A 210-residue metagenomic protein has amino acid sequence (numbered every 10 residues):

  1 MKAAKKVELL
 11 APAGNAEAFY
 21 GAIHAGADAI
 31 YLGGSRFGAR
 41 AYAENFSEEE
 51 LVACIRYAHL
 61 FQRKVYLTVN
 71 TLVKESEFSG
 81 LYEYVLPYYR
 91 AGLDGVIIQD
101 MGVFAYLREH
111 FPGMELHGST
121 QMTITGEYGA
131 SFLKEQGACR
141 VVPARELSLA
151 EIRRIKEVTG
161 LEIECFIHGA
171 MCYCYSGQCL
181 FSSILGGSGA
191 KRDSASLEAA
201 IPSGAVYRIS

Functional and structural regions predicted by a protein language model:
K2-I124, V142-E146, A150-S210: Active-site pocket-lining/capping segments in soluble small-molecule metabolic enzymes
G126-Y128: Conserved nucleotide-cofactor-binding alpha/beta core module
G137-A138: As written
